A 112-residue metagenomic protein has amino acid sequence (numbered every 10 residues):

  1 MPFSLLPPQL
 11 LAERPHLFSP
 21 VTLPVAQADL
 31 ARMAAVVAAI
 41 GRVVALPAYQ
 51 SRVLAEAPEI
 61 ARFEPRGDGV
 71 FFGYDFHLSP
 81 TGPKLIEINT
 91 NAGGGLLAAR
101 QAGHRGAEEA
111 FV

Functional and structural regions predicted by a protein language model:
M1-V112: Preference for protein termini
